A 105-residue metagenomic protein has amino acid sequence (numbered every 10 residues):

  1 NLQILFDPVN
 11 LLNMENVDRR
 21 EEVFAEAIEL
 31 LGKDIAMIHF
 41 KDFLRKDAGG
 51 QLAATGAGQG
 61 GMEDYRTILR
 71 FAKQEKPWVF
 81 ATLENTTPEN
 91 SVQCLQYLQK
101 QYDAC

Functional and structural regions predicted by a protein language model:
N1-C105: Histidine-acidic metal/acid-base catalytic patches
